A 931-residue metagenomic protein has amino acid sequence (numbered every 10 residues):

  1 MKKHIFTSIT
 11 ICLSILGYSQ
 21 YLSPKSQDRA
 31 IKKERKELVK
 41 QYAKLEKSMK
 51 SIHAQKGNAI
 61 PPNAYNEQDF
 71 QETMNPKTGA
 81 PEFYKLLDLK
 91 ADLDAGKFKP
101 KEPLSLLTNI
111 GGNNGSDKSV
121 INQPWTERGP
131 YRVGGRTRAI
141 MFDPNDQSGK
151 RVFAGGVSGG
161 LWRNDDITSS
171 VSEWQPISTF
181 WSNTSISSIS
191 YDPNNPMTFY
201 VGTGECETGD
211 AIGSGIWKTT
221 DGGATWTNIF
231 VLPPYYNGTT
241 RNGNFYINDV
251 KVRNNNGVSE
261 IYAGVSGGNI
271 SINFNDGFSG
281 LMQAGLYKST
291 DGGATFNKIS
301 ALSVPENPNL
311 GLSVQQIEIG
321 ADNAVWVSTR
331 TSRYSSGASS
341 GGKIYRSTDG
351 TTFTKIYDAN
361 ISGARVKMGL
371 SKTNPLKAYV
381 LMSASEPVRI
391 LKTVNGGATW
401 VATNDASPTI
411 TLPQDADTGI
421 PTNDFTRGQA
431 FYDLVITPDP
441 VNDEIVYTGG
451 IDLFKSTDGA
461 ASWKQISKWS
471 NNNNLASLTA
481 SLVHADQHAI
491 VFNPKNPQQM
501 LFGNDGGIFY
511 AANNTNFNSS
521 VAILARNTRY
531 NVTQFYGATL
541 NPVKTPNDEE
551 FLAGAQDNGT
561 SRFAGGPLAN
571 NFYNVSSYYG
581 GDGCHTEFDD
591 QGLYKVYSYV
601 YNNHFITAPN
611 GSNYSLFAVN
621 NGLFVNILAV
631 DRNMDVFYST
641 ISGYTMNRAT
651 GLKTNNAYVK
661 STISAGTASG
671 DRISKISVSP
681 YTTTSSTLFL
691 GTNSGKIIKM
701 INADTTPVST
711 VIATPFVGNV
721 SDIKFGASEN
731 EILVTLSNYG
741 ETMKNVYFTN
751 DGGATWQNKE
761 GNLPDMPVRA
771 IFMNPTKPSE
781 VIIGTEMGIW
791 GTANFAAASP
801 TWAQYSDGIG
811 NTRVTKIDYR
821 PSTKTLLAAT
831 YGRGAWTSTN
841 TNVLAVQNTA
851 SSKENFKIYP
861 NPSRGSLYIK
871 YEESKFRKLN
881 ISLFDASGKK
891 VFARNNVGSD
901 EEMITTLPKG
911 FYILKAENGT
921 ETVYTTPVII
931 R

Functional and structural regions predicted by a protein language model:
M1-S26, V846, S851-K853: Bacterial Sec-dependent N-terminal signal peptides
K2, L826-A829, G919-V923: Short glycine/proline-enriched turn or capping motifs at secondary-structure junctions
I15-Y18, P24, K218, K288 (+10 more regions): Generic detector of low-complexity/intrinsically disordered segments and short hydrophobic N-terminal stretches
S23-N842: Beta-propeller blade termini and top-face loops
A569, V575-S576, L844-S852, R894: Short, solvent-exposed secondary-structure boundary motifs
T849-Y859, S863-R931: C-terminal outer-membrane/trafficking sorting elements
